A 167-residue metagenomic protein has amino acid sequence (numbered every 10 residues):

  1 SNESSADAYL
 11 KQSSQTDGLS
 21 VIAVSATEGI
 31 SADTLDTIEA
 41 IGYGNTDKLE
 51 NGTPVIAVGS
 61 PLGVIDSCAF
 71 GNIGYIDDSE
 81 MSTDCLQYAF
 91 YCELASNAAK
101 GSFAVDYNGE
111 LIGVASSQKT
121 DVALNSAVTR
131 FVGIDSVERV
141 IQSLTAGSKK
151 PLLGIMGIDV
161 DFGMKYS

Functional and structural regions predicted by a protein language model:
S1-G59, G63-V64, L94, A98 (+1 more regions): Conserved active-site neighborhood of the chymotrypsin/trypsin-like protease fold
A6, K48-N51, I65, A69 (+2 more regions): Stable alpha-helical elements in mature extracytoplasmic
A8, L111-S167: C-terminal cap/linker of serine protease catalytic domains
S13-D17, G74-T83, V160-G163: Short, conserved beta-turn/loop elements at beta-strand boundaries and strand-helix junctions
A26-A40, A69-V128: Active-site region of chymotrypsin-like
N45-K48, S102-F103, N108, S167: A short glycine-leucine-enriched loop at secondary-structure breakpoints that most characteristically corresponds
V55-A57, A104, I155: Generic preference for hydrophobic
A57-S60, D78, G109, Q142-A146: Sec-exported extracytoplasmic/periplasmic mature domains
